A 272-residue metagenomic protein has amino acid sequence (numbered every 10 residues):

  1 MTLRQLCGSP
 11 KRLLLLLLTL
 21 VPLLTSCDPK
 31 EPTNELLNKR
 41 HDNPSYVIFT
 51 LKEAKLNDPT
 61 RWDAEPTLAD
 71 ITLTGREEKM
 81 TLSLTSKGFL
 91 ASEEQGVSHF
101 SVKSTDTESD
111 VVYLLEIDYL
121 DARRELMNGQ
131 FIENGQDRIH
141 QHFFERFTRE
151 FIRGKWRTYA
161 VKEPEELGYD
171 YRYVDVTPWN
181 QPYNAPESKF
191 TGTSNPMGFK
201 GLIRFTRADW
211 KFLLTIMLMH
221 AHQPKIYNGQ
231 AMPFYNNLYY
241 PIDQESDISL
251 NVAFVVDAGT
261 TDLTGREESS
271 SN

Functional and structural regions predicted by a protein language model:
M1-T25: Sec-dependent bacterial lipoprotein signal peptides
V21-F49, K55: Bacterial Sec-dependent N-terminal signal peptides
E31-P32, E125-Y183: Extended, polar beta-sheet/loop recognition surfaces of beta-rich domains that mediate binding to diverse ligands
N34-D42, E77-R146, D243-E245, L250: N-terminal onset of structured domains
N38, H99-Y113, W179-D243: Exposed beta-sheet edge/beta-hairpin loop segments within beta-rich domains
T50-F89: Post-signal-peptide N-terminal segment of Sec-exported extracytoplasmic proteins
L82-V102, T158-L202: A beta-strand/beta-hairpin structural motif
G229-N272: Short beta-strand elements
